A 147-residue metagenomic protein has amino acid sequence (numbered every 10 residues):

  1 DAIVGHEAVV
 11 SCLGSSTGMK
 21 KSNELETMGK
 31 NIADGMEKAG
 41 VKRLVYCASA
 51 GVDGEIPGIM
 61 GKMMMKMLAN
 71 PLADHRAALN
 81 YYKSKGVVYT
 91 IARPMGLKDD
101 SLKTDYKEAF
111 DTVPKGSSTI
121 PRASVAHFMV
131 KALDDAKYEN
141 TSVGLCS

Functional and structural regions predicted by a protein language model:
D1-A8: Conserved Rossmann-fold cofactor-binding substructure of NAD(P)-dependent oxidoreductases
S11-C12, S16-L44, A73-A77: NAD(P)-cofactor binding segment of oxidoreductase domains
C12-L13, L44-A50, A92-P94: SDR active-site strand-loop-helix element
G18, G51-I56, L97-S101: Conserved catalytic-site region of short-chain dehydrogenase/reductase
S22-E26, G61-L79, K115-A123: Short-chain dehydrogenase/reductase
A39-L44, T112-S147: Mid/C-terminal beta-alpha module of Rossmann-like enzyme folds, strongest in SDR-family dehydrogenases/epimerases
G58-K66, D105-T112: Short glycine/proline- and charge-enriched loop/turn segments that cap or connect secondary-structure elements
A77-S101: Conserved beta-loop-beta element that borders a ligand/cofactor-binding pocket
